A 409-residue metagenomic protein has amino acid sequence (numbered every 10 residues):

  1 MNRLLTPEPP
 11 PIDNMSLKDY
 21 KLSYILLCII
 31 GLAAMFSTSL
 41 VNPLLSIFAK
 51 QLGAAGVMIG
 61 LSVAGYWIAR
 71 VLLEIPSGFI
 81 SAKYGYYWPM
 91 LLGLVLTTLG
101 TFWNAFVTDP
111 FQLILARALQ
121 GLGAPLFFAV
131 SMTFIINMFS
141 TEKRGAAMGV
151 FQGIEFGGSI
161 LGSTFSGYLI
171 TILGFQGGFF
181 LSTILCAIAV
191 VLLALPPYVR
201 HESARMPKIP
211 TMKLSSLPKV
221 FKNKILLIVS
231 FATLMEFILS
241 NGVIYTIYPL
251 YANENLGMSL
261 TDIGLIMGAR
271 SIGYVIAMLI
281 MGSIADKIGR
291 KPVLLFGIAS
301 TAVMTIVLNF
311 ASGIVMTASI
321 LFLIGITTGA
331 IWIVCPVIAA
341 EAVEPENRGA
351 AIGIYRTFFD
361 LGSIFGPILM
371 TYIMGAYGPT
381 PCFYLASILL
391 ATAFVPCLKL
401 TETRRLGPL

Functional and structural regions predicted by a protein language model:
L5-Y20, Y198-S230: Juxtamembrane intracellular "pre-TM" segments in multi-pass secondary transporters
L44-G56, T246-T261: Short amphipathic helix-loop junctions that connect adjacent transmembrane helices in Major Facilitator Superfamily/SLC
W67-I75, S159-I160, S271-L279, S363-I364: Residue-level signature of mid-helix packing/kink "hotspots" within the transmembrane helices of 12-pass Major
G85, F106-Q112, G257, G289 (+1 more regions): Helix-breaking motifs and short loop linkers at transmembrane-helix boundaries and internal kinks in secondary membrane
W88-F102, T183, P292-I306: Structural signature of the two symmetry-related core transmembrane helices
G100, F111-L119, M304, V315-L323: Paired small-residue
A116-G157, V337-I338: Cytoplasmic helix-loop-helix junction between adjacent transmembrane helices in 12-TM secondary transporters
I184-A204, A393-T401: C-terminal membrane-cytosol helix-exit motif in multi-pass small-molecule transporters
